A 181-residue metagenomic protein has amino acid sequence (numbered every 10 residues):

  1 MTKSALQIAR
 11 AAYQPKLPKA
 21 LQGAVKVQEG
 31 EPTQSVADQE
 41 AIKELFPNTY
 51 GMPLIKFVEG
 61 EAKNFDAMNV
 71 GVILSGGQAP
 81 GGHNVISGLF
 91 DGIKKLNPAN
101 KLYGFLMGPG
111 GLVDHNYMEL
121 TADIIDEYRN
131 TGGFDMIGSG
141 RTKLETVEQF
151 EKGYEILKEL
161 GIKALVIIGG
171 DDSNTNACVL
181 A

Functional and structural regions predicted by a protein language model:
M1-P18, K63-V113: N-terminal phosphate-binding or glycine-rich loops at protein starts, especially the Walker A/P-loop of NTPases
T2-Y50: Helix-enriched interaction subdomains in cytosolic or periplasmic regions, typified by TIR/SEFIR signaling/NADase cores
G30-K63, L112-L165: Glycine-rich oxoanion-binding loops at beta->alpha junctions
N69-A79, D135-G140, A164-I168: Short glycine-rich or small-residue beta-strand-to-loop segments that form or flank ligand, phosphate, metal/Fe-S
P80, E148, T175: Residues that form or flank phosphate/diphosphate-binding pockets in enzymes that use nucleotide phosphates
V85-L89, D171-A181: Short Gly/Thr/Asp-enriched flexible loops that form oxyanion-binding sites at enzyme active sites
G92, K101, E155-L157, A177-A181: Extended, folded domain segments that form the structural surfaces/walls around functional sites
L102-L106, M136-S139, I167-G169, T175: General beta-strand structural signal in soluble alpha/beta enzymes
